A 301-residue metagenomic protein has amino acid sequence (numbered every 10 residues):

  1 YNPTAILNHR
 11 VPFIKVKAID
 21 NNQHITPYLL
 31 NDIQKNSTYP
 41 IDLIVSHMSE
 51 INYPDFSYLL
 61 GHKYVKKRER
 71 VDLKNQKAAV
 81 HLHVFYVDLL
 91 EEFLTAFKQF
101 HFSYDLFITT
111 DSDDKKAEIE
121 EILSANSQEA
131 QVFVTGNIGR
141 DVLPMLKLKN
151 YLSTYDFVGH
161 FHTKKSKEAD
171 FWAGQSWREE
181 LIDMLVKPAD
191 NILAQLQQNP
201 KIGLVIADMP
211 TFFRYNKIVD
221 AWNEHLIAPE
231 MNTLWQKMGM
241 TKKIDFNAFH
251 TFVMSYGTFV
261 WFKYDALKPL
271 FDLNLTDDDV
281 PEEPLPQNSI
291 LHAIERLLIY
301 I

Functional and structural regions predicted by a protein language model:
Y1-I301: ER/Golgi luminal nucleotide-sugar-dependent glycosyltransferases, focusing on the catalytic module
